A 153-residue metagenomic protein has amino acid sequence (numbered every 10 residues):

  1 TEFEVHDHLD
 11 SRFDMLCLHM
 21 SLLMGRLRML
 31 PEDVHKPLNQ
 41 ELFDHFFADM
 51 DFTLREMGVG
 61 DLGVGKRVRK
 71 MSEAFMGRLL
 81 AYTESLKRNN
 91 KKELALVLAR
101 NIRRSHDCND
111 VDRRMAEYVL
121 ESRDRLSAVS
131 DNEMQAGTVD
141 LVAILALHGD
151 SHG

Functional and structural regions predicted by a protein language model:
T1-L18, L22-G153: Surface/interface-facing alpha-helical segments and adjacent flexible terminal/loop regions used for partner/assembly
